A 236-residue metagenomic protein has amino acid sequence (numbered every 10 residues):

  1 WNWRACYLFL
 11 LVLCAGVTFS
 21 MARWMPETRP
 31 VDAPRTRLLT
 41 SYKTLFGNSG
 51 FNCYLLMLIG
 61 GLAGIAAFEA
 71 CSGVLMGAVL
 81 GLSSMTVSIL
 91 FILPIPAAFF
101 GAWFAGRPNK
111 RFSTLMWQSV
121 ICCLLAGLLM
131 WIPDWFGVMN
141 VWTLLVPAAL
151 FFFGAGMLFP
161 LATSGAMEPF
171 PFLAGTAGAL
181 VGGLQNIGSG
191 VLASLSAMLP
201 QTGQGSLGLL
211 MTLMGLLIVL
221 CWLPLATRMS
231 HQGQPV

Functional and structural regions predicted by a protein language model:
W1-M25, I89: Helix-loop-helix hairpin linking two adjacent transmembrane segments in secondary transporters
T18-P34, L225-Q234: Helix-loop junctions on the cytosolic side of multi-pass membrane transporters, especially the intracellular loop
M25-L55: Juxtamembrane intracellular "pre-TM" segments in multi-pass secondary transporters
G47-A67, A149-L150: Pair of pore-lining "gating" transmembrane helices in MFS-fold secondary transporters
A70-M85: Short amphipathic helix-loop junctions that connect adjacent transmembrane helices in Major Facilitator Superfamily/SLC
F100-T114: Helix-to-loop junctions at the C-terminal end of transmembrane segments in multipass secondary transporters
T114-A162: C-terminal transmembrane helical hairpin of 12-TM major facilitator-type secondary transporters
F153, T163-G205, L210-M211: A late C-terminal transmembrane helix in Major Facilitator Superfamily
